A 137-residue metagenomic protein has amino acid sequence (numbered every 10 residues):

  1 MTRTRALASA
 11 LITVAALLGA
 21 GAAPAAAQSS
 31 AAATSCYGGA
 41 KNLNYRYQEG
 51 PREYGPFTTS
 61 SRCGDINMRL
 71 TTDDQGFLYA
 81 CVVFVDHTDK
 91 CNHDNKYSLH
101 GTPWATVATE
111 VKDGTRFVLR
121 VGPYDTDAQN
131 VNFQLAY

Functional and structural regions predicted by a protein language model:
M1-Q28: Secretory targeting and sorting signals
Q28-Y137: Post-signal peptide N-terminal regions of Sec-secreted extracellular proteins
